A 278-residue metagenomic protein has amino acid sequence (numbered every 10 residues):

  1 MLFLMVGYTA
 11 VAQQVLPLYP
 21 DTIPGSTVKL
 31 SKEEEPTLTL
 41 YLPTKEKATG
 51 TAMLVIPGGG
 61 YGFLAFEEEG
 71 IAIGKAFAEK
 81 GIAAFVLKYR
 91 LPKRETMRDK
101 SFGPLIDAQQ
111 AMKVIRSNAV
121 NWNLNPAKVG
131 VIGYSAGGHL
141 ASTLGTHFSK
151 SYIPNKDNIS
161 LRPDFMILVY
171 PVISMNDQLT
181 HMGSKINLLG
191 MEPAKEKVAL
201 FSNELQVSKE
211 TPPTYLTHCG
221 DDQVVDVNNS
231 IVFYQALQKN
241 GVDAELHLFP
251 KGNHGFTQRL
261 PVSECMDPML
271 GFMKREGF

Functional and structural regions predicted by a protein language model:
M1-V15: Bacterial Sec-dependent N-terminal signal peptides
A12-K47: N-terminal cap/lid segment of alpha/beta-hydrolase-fold proteins
D21, P171-Q206, P212: Mobile cap/lid helix-loop segments that gate and shape the active-site cleft of serine hydrolases
K29, V227, I231-F278: C-terminal catalytic histidine-bearing segment of alpha/beta-hydrolase fold enzymes
T49-G58: Short beta-strand element of the alpha/beta-hydrolase
A65-F66, I71-G74, L87-P126, Q258-S263: Catalytic nucleophile-loop/oxyanion-hole region of alpha/beta-hydrolase and closely related hydrolase-like folds
Q110-T180, V198, N203: Primarily recognizes the serine-hydrolase "nucleophile elbow" in alpha/beta-hydrolase and SGNH/GDSL folds
L216-H218, D222: Short beta-strand/loop motif that positions the catalytic acidic residue of the alpha/beta-hydrolase fold
